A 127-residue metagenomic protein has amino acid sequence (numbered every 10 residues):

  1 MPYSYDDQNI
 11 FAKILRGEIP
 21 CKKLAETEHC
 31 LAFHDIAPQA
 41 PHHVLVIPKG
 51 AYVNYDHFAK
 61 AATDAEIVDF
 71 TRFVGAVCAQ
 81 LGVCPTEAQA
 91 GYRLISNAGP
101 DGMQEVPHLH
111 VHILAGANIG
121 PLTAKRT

Functional and structural regions predicted by a protein language model:
M1-T127: HIT superfamily nucleotide-processing domains
